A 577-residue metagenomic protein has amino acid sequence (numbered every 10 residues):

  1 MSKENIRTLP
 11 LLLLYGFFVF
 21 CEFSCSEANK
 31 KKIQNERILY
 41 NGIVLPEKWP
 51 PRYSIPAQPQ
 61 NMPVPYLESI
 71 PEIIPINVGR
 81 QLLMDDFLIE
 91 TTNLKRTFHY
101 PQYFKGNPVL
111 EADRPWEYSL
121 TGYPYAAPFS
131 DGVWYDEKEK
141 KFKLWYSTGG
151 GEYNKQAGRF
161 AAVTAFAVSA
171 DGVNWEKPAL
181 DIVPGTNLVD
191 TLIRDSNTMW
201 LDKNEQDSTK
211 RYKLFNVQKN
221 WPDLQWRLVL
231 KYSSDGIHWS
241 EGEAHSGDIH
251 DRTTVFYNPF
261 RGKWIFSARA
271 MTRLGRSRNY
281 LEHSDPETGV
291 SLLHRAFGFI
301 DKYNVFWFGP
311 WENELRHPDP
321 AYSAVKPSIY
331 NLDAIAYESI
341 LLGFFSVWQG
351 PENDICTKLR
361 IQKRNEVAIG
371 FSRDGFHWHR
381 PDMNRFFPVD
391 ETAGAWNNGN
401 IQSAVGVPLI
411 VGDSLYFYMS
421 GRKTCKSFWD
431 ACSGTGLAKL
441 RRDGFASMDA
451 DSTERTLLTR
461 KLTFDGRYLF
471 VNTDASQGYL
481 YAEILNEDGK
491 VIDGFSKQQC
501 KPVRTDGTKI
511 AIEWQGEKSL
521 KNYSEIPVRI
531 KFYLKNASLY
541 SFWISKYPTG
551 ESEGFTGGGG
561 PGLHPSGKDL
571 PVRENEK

Functional and structural regions predicted by a protein language model:
S2-L11: Bacterial N-terminal signal peptides that target proteins for export
L12-E22: Bacterial N-terminal signal peptides
F20-K32: Bacterial Sec-dependent signal peptides at the C-terminal "C-region" and cleavage site
K30-Y330, I335-N398, G412, Y418-E576: Beta-rich carbohydrate-recognition and catalytic domains
D382, V405-V407: Beta-strand/loop-rich accessory regions of lumenal/periplasmic or secreted enzymes, predominantly carbohydrate-active
G406, L415-Y416: A generic transmembrane alpha-helix motif of multi-pass inner-membrane proteins
